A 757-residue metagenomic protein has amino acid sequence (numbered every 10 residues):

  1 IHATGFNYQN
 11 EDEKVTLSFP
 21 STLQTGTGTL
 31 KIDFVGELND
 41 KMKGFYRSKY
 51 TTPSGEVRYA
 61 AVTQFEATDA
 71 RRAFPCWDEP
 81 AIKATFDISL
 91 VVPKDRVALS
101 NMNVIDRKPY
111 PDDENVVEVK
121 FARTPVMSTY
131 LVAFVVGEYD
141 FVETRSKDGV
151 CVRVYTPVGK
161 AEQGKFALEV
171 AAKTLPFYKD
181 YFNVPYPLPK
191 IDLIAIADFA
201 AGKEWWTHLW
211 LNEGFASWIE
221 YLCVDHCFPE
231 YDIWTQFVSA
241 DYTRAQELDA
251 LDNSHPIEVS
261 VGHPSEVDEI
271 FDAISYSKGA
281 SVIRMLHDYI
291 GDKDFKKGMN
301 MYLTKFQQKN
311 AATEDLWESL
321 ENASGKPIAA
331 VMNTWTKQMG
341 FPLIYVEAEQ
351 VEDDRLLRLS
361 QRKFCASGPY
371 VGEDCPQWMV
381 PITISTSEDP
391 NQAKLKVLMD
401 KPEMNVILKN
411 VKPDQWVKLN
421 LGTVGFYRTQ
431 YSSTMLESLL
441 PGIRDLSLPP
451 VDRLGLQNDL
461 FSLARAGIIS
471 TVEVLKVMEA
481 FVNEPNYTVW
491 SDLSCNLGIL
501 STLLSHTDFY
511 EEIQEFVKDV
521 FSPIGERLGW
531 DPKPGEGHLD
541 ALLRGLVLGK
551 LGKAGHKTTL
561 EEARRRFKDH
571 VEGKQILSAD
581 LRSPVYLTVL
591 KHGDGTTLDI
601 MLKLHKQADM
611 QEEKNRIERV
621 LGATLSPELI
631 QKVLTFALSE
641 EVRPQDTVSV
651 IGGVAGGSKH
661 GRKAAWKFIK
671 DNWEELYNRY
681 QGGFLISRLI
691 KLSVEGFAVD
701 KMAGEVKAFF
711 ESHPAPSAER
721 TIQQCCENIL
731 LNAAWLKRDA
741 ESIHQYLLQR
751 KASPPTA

Functional and structural regions predicted by a protein language model:
I1, E11-E13, A60-V62, F121 (+6 more regions): Hydrophobic alpha-helical and helix-loop surface patches within well-folded domains that function as non-catalytic
I1-T4, Q377-M379, T383-S387: Solvent-exposed beta-hairpin/edge-strand motifs
I1-T52, P75, D113, M404-K412: A surface-exposed beta-strand-loop module
S18-F19, V158-K165, E269-I270, I443-S447 (+2 more regions): Second-shell loop/turn segments in exported
R47-E66, D198: Short edge-strand/loop segments of extracellular domains
T63-A70, P75-K203, W218, S254-H255 (+2 more regions): Hydrophobic helix-coil surface modules that form long, contiguous segments used for peptide/substrate interaction
I82, G372-V380: Short coil-to-beta strand junction motifs in C2/discoidin
Y242, D353-D354, R358, G372 (+2 more regions): Long, ordered, helix-rich scaffold segments
